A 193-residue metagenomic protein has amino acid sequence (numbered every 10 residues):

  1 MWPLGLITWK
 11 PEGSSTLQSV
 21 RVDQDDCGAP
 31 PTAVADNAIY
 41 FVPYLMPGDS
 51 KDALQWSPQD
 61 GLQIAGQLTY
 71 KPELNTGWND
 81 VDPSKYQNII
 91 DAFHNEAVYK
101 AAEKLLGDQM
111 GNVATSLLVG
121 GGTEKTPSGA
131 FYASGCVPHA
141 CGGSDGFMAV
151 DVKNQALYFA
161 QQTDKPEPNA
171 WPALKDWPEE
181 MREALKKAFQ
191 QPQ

Functional and structural regions predicted by a protein language model:
M1-Q193: Exposed acidic/polar residues on beta-strands and adjacent loops within beta-sheet cores, strongest in beta-propeller
